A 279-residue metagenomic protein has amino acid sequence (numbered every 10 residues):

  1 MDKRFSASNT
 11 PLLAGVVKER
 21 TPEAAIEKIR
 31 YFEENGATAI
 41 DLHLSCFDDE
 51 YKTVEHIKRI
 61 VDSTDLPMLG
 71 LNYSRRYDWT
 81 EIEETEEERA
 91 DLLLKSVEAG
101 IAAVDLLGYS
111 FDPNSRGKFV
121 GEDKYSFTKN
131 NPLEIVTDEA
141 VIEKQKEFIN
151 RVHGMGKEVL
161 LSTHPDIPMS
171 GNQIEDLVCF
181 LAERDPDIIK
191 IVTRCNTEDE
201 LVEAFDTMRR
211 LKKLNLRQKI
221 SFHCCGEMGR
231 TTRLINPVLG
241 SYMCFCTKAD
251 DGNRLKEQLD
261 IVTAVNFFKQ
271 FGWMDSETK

Functional and structural regions predicted by a protein language model:
D2-A7: Short boundary motifs at domain starts and secondary-structure transition points
S8-G154, E158-V159, D166-P168: Active-site beta->alpha loop and helix N-cap motifs at the rims of alpha/beta catalytic domains
Y109-K279: Catalytic alpha/beta core domains of metabolic enzymes, predominantly
